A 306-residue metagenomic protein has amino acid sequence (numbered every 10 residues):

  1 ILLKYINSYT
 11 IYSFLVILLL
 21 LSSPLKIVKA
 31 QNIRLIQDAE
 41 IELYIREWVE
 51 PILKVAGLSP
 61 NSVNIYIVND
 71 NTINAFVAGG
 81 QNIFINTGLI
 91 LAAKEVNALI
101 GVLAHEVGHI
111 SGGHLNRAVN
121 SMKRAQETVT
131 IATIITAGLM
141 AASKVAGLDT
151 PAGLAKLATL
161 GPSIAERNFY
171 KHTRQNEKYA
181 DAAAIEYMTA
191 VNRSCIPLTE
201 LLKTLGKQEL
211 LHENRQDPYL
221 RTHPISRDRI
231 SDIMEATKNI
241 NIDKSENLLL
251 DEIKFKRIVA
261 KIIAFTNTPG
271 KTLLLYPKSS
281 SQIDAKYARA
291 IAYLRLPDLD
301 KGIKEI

Functional and structural regions predicted by a protein language model:
I1-F14: Bacterial N-terminal signal peptides that target proteins for export
Y12-S23: Bacterial N-terminal signal peptides
I27-L58, A92: A metal-dependent hydrolase signature that marks the N-terminal structural subdomain at the beginning of catalytic folds
Q31-N32, Q37-A39, L43, I65 (+2 more regions): Extracytoplasmic and endomembrane cell-envelope/extracellular-matrix remodeling and assembly machinery
I67-Q81: Catalytic zinc-binding patch centered on the HExxH motif and its immediate surroundings that defines zinc-dependent
T87-G101: Short pre-active-site segment immediately N-terminal to the catalytic Zn-binding motif
V107-R124: Catalytic Zn2+-binding segment of zinc metalloproteases
E127-A146, G153-N168: Membrane-active amphipathic alpha-helices enriched in small hydrophobic residues
